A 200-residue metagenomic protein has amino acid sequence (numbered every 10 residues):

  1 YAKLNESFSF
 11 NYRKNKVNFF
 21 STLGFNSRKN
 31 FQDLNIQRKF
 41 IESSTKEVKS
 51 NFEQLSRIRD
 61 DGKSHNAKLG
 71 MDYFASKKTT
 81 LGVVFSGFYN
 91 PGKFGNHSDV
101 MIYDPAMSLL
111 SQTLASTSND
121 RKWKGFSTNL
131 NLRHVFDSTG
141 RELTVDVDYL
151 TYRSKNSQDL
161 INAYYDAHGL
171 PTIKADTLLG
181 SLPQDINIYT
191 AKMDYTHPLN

Functional and structural regions predicted by a protein language model:
Y1-H97, T117-Y152, Y189, D194-N200: Membrane-proximal, glycine/serine-rich, low-complexity loop/turn segments characteristic of large bacterial
Q32-V48, F94-L109, N156-D166, L170-T172: Outer-membrane beta-barrel translocator domains and adjoining extracellular loop/strand segments of Gram-negative
F52-R57, S111-S118, K174-S181: Extracellular loop and loop/strand-boundary signature of outer-membrane beta-barrel proteins
A75, L109-S111: Generic signature of intrinsically disordered, low-complexity, basic-rich segments and short cationic peptides
T172-N200: Outer-membrane beta-barrel transmembrane domain signature of Gram-negative proteins, especially the mid-to-C-terminal
